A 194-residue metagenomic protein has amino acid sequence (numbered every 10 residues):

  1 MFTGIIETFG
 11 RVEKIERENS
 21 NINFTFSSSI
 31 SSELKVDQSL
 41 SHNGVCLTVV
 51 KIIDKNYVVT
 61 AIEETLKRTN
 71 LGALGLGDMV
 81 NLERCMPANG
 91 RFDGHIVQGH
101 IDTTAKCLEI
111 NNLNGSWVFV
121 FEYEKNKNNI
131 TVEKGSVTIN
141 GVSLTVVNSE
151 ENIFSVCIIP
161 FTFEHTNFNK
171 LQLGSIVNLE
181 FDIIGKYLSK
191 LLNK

Functional and structural regions predicted by a protein language model:
M1-K194: Conserved loop->alpha-helix
